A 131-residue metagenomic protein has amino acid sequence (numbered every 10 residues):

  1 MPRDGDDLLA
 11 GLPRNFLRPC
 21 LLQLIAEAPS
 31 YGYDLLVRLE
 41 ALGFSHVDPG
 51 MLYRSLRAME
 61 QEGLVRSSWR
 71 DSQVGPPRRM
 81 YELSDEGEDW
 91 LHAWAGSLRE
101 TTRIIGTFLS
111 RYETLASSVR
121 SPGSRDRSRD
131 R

Functional and structural regions predicted by a protein language model:
M1-L17, L24-E27, P77, W94 (+2 more regions): Intrinsically disordered, low-complexity serine/threonine- and proline-rich regulatory segments
L9-Y53: N-terminal helix-turn-helix DNA-binding core of bacterial DNA-binding proteins
Y53-E60: Short, hydrophobic-biased segments on the C-terminal half of alpha helices that form "recognition helices"
G63: Glycine-centered, phosphate/nucleic-acid-interacting loop/turn motifs that mediate DNA/RNA or nucleotide
S67: Short beta-strand "wing" residues that participate in macromolecule-binding interfaces
Q73, P77-A95: Basic, amphipathic "hinge/linker" alpha-helix immediately C-terminal to the N-terminal HTH DNA-binding motif
D89-R131: Amphipathic alpha-helical dimerization/coiled-coil segments that flank or bridge DNA-binding/regulatory modules
